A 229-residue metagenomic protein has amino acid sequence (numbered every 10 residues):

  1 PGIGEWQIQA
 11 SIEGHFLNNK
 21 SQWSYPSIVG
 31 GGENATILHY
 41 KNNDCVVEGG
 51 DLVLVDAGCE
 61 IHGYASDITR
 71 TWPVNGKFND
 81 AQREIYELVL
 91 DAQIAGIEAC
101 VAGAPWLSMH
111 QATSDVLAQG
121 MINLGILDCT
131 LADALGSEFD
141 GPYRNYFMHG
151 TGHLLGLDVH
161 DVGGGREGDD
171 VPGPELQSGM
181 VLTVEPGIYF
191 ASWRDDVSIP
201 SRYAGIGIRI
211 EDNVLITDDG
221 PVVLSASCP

Functional and structural regions predicted by a protein language model:
P1-P229: Active-site neighborhoods and metal-handling regions in enzymes and metal-associated proteins
